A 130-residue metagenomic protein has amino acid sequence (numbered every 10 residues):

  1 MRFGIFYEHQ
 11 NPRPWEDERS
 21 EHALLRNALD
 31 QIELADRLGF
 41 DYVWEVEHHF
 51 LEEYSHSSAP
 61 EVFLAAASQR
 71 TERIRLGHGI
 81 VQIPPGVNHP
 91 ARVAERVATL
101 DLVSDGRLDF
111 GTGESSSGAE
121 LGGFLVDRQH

Functional and structural regions predicted by a protein language model:
M1-R70, I74-H78: N-terminal beta1-alpha1-beta2 module of alpha/beta enzyme domains
R2-E21, P85-H130: Flexible, glycine-rich active-site loops centered on histidine and acidic residues that chelate a metal or position
F50-L51, Q82-I83, S116: Positions that flank functional sites
G77-P85: Conserved strand-turn element in the central/C-terminal portion of the radical SAM core barrel that lines
